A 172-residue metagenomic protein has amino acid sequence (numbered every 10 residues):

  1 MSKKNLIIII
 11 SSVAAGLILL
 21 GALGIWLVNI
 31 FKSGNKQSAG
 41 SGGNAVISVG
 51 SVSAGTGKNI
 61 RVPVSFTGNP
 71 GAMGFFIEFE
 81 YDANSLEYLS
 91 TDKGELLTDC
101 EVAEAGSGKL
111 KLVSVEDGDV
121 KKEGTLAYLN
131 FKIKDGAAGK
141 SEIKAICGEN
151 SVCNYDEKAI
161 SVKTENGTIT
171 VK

Functional and structural regions predicted by a protein language model:
M1-K172: Acidic, low-complexity intrinsically disordered segments
